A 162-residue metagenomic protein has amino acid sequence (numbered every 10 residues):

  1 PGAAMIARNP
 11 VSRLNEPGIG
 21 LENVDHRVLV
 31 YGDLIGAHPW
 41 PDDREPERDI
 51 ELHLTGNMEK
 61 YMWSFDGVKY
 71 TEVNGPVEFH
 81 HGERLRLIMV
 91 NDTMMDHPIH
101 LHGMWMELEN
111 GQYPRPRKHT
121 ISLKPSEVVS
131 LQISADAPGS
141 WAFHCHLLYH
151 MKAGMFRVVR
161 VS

Functional and structural regions predicted by a protein language model:
P1-S162: Copper-binding active sites and cupredoxin-like electron-transfer domains, recognizing His/Cys-rich ligand loops
